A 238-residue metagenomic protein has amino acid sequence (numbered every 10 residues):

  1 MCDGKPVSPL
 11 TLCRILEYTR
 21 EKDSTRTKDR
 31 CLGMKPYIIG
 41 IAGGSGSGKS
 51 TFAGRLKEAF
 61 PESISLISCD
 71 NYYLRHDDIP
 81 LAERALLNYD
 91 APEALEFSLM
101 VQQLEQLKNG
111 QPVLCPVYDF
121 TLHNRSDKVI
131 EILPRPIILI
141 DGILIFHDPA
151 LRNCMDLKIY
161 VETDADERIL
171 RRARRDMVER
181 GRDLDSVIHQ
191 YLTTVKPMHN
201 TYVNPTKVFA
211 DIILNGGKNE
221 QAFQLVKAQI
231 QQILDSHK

Functional and structural regions predicted by a protein language model:
T11, I15-Y18, S24, R30: Short, positively charged and aromatic/hydrophobic N-terminal segments
G44: P-loop (Walker A) phosphate-binding loop of NTP-binding proteins
K49: Conserved lysine of the Walker
F52: Hydrophobic positions on the alpha1 helix immediately C-terminal to the Walker A/P-loop
E62-D77: Short beta-strand-centered segment that lines the nucleotide-binding/catalytic pocket of NTP-utilizing
I79-F120: Conserved nucleotide-sensing/catalytic segment adjacent to the nucleotide-binding pocket in NTP-handling enzymes
S126-V178: ATP-dependent NMP and nucleoside kinases share a basic, alpha-helical "lid"
L133-P134, K196-K238: NTP-dependent small-molecule kinase module
